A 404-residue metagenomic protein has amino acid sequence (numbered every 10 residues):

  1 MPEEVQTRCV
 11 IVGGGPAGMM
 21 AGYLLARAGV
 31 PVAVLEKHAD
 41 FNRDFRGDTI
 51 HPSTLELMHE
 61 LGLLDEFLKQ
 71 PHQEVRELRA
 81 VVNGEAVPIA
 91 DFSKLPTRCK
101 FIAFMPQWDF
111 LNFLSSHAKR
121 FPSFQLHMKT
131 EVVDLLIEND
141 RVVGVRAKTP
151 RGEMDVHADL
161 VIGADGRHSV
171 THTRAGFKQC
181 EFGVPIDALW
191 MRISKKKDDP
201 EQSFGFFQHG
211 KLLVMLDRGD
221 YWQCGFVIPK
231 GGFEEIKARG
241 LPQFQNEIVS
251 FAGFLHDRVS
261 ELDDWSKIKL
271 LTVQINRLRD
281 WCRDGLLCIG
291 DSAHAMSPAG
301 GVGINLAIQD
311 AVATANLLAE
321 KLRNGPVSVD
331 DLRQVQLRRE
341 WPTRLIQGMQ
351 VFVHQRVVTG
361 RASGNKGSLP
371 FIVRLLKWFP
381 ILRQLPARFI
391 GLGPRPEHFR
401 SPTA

Functional and structural regions predicted by a protein language model:
P2-A17: Beta1/beta-strand and adjacent pyrophosphate-binding region of the FAD-binding site in flavoprotein oxidoreductases
A26-R46: Glycine-rich FAD pyrophosphate-binding loop
H51-H117: Active-site-adjacent segment of FAD-dependent monooxygenases/related oxidoreductases
K119-V133: A conserved beta-strand/loop element that lines the FAD pocket in flavoprotein oxidoreductases
T130, R141-D155, L160-V273, R277-C282: Conserved FAD-binding catalytic core of PHBH/FMO-like flavoproteins
L212, I275-R277, A293-N305, W341: Glycine-rich phosphate/pyrophosphate-binding beta-alpha loops
C282-P298: Short FAD-binding loop at a beta-strand-to-alpha-helix junction that anchors the flavin cofactor in diverse
N316-A404: C-terminal helical "tail/cap" subdomain of flavin- and related membrane-associated enzymes
